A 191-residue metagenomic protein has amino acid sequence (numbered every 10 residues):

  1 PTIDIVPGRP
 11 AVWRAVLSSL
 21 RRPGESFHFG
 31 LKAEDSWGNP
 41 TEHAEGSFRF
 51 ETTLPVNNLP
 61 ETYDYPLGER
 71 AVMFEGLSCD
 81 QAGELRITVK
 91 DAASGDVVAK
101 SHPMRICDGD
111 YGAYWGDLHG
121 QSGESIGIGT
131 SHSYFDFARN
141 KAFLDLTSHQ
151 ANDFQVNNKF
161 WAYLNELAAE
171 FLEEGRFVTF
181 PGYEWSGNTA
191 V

Functional and structural regions predicted by a protein language model:
P1, V56-G112: Extended acidic/polar, glycine-enriched regions that form or flank non-catalytic beta-rich accessory modules
P1-W37, T41, G95-D96, H102-G112: Short S/T/G/P-enriched beta-strand
P23, H43, C79-Q81: Surface-exposed loops/turns
A33, V89-K90, R139: Hydrophobic beta-strand positions
E34, E45, A82-L85: Intrinsically disordered, low-complexity acidic/proline-rich regions of large eukaryotic scaffold proteins
E42-E45, P60-E61, A190-V191: Short acidic, glycine/serine/threonine-rich loops at helix termini
E45-V56: Change to "...patches in solvent-exposed regions of secreted, membrane-anchored, or virion-exposed structural
D110-V191: A metal-dependent hydrolase metal-coordination microenvironment
